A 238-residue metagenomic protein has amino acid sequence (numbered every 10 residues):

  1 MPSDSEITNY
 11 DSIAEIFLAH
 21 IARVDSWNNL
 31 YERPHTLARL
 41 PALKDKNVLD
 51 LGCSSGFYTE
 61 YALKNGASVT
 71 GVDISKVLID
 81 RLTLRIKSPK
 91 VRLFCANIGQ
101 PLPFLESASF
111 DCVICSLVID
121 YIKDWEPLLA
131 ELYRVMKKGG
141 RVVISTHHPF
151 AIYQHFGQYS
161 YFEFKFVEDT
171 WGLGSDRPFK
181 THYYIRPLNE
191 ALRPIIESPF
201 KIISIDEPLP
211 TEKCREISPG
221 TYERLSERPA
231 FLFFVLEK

Functional and structural regions predicted by a protein language model:
M1-L43, F57, Y61, L78-R81 (+1 more regions): Conserved class I S-adenosyl-L-methionine
L49-P101: Class I SAM-dependent methyltransferase SAM/SAH-binding core
P103-V113: A short acidic, Gly/Pro-enriched loop at the edge of an enzyme's catalytic core that lines a small-molecule cofactor
C112-D124: A short SAM/SAH-binding and catalytic strip from SAM-dependent methyltransferases
E126-R141: A short glycine-rich, Lys/Arg-flanked "PGG" loop and its adjoining helix->strand segment in the class I
R141-W171: Conserved class I S-adenosyl-L-methionine
I144-T146, F150, S175-E190: Acceptor-substrate binding/catalytic loop of class I
H182-D206: Short alpha-helix
